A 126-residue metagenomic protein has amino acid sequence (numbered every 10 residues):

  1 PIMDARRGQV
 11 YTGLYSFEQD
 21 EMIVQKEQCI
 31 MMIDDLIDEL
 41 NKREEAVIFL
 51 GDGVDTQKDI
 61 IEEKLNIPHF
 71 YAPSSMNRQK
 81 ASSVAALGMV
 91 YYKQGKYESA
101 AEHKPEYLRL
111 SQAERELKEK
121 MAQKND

Functional and structural regions predicted by a protein language model:
P1-R78, Y107, A122: Surface "functional belts" at beta-alpha junctions
A72-D126: Acyltransferase
